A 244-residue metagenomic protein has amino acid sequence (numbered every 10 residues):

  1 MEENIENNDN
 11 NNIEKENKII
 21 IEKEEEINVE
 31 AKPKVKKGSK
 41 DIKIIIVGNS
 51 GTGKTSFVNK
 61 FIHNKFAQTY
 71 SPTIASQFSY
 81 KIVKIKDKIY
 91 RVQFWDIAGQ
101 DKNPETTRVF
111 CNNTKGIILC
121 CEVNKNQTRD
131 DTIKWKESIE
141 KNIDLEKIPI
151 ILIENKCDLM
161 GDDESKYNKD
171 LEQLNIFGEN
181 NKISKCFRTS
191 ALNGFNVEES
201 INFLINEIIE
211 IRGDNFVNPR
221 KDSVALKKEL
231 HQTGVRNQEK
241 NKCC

Functional and structural regions predicted by a protein language model:
M1-T55, I62, K84-I89, I143-C244: Conserved P-loop small GTPase signature centered on TRAFAC-class small GTPases
I62-I89: Switch I (effector-binding) loop of TRAFAC-class P-loop GTPase G-domains
Y90-P104: Switch II (G3) loop of P-loop NTPases
F94-W95, I118-E122, I151-N155, R188: Conserved beta-strand segments of the P-loop GTPase G domain that flank and frequently precede/overlap
A98, N124, L192: Adenine-nucleotide cofactor-binding loop residues
T114-I133, D144-L145, C157-E164: Conserved Switch II/interswitch segment of TRAFAC-class P-loop GTPases
I133-E137, L171: Generic structural signal for well-ordered alpha-helices, preferentially at hydrophobic/aromatic core positions
